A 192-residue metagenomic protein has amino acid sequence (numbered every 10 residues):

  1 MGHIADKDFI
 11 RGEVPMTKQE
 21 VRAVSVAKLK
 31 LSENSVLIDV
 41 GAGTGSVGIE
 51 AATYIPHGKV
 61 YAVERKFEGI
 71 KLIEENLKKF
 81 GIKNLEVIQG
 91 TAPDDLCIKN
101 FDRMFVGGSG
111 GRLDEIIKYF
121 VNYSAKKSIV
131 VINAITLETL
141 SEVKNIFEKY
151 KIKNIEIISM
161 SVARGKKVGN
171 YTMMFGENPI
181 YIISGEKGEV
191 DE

Functional and structural regions predicted by a protein language model:
M1-I38, K71-E75, K79: Class I SAM-dependent transferase core
A27-S32, T53, L96-C97: Glycine-rich helix-loop-beta junction characteristic of Rossmann-like nucleotide cofactor-binding loops
G41: Conserved S-adenosyl-L-methionine
T44-P56: Conserved SAM-binding loop of SAM-dependent methyltransferases across substrates and taxa, primarily the Class I
H57-Y61: Short beta-strand element of Class I
V63-F101: S-adenosyl-L-methionine
F101-G108, E115: Short SAM/SAH-binding signature in class I
V121-E177, Y181: C-terminal substrate-binding/active-site "lid" region of AdoMet-derived donor-dependent transferases
